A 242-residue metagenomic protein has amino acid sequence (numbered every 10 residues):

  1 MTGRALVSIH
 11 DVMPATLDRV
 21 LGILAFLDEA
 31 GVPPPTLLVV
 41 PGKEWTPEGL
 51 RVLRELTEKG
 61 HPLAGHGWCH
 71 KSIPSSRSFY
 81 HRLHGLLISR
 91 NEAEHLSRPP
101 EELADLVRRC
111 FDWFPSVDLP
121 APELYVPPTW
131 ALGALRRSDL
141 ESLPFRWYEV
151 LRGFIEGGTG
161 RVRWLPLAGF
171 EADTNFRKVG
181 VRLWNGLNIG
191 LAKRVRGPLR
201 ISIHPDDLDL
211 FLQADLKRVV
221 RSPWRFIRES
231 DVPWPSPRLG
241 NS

Functional and structural regions predicted by a protein language model:
M1-P62: Active-site beta->alpha N-cap acidic-glycine motif
A5-H10, P35-L37, L63-H66, E123-Y125 (+3 more regions): Hydrophobic faces of well-ordered beta-strands that scaffold small-molecule active sites in alpha/beta enzyme cores
V12-D18, L38-G49, K71-S72, L124-L135 (+3 more regions): Acidic-and-aromatic substrate-binding clefts and catalytic sites of carbohydrate-active enzymes
T36, W147-Y148, P198, I203-S242: C-terminal domain-boundary segment and adjacent tail
H61-Y80: Short, solvent-exposed beta-strand-terminating loops
R77-R98: Active-site gating loops and adjacent loop-to-helix segments of metal-dependent hydrolytic enzymes
L96-F170, D209-A214: Catalytic domains of cell-wall/extracellular-matrix polysaccharide-remodeling enzymes, centered on de-N-acetylation
R161-F211: A conserved mid-domain beta-alpha-beta active-site/ligand-binding segment of alpha/beta enzyme cores
